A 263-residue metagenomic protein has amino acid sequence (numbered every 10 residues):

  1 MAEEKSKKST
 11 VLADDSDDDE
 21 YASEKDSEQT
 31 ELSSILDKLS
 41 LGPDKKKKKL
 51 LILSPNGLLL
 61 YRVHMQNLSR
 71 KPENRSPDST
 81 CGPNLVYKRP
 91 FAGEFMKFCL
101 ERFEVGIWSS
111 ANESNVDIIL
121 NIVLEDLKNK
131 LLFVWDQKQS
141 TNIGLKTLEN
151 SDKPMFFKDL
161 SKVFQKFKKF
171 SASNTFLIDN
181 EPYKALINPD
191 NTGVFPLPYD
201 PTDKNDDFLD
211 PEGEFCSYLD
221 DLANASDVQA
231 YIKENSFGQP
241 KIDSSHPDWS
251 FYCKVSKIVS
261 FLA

Functional and structural regions predicted by a protein language model:
M1-P55, H64-R70, I258-A263: Non-catalytic pre-domain segments flanking phosphatase-related domains
D26, T30-S33, V86-P90, N150-K158: Conserved phosphate-coordination/catalytic loops
K46, G82-R89, G106, S110: Short, charged/polar micro-motifs that form catalytic or ligand-binding hotspots
K46, N56-L60, H64-N67, N112-S114 (+3 more regions): Conserved beta-strand elements of beta-rich interaction domains across eukaryotes, especially beta-propellers
K46-L59, F95, E101-E104, K130 (+3 more regions): Core residues of folded domains in eukaryotic genome-function proteins
L60-K88: Metal-dependent phosphoesterase signature
A92, M96-I122, Q137: Substrate-recognition element of Asp-dependent hydrolases with the DxDx(T/V) motif
D117-A263: C-terminal cap/substrate-recognition subdomain and adjoining C-terminal extension of metal-dependent phosphatase-like
